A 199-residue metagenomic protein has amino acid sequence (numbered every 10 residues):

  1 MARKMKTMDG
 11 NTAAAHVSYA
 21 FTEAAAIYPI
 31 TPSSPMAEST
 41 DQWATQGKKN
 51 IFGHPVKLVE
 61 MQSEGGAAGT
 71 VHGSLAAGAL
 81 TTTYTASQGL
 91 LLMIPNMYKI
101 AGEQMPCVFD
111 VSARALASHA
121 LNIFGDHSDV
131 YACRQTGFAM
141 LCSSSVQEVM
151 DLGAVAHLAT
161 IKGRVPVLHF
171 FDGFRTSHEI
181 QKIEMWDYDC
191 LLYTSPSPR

Functional and structural regions predicted by a protein language model:
M1-A132, G137, A154, G173-F174: Thiamine diphosphate
M140-L192: Structural signature of the thiamine diphosphate
Y193-P198: Conserved small/polar residues in nucleotide/adenosyl-binding loops
